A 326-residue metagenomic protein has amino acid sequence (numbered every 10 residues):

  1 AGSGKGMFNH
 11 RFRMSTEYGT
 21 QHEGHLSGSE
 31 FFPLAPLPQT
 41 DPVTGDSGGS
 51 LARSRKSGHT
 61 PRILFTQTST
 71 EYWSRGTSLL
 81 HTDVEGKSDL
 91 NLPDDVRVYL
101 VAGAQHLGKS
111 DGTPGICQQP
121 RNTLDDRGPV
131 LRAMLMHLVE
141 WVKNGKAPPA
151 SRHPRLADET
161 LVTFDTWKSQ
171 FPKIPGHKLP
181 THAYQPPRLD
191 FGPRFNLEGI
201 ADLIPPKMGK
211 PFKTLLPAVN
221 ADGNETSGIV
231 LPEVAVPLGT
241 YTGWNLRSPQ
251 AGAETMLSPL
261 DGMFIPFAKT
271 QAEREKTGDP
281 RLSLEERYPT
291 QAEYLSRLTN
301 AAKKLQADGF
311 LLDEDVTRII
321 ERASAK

Functional and structural regions predicted by a protein language model:
A1-K326: C-terminal His-loop and adjacent cap/lid subdomain of alpha/beta-hydrolase
